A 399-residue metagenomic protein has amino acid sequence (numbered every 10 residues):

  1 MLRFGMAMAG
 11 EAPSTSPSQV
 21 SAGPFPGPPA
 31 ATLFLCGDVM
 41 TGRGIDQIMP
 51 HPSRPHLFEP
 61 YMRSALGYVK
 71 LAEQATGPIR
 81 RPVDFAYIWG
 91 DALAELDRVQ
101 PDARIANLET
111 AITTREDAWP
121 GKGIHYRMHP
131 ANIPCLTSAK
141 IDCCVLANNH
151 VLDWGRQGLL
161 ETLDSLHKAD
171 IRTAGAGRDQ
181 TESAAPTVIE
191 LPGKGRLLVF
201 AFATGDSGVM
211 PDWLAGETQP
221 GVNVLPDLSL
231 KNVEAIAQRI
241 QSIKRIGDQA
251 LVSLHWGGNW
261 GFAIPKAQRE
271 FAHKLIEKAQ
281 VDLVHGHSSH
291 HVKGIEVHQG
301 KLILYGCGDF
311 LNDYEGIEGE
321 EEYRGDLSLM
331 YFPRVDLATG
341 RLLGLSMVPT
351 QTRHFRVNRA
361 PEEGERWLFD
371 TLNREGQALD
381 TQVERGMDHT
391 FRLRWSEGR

Functional and structural regions predicted by a protein language model:
M1-L2: Signal-peptide-cleaved, periplasmic/extracellular N-terminal interaction regions immediately downstream of the signal
G5, A9-R399: Acidic, metal/ion-coordinating pockets
